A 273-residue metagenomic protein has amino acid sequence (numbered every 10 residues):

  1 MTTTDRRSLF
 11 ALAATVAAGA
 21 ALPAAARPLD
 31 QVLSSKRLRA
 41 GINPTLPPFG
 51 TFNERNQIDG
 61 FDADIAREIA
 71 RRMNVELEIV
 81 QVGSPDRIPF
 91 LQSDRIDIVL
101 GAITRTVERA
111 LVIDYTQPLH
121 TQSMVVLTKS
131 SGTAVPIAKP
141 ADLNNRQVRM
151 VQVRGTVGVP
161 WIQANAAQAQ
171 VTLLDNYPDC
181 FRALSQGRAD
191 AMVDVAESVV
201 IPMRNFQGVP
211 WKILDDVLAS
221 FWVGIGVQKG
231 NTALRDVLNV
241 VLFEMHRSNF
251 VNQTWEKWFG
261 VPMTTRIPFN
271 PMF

Functional and structural regions predicted by a protein language model:
S8-A26: N-terminal export signals
R27-A102, L111: Extracytoplasmic small-molecule ligand-binding "clamshell" domains of the periplasmic binding protein/Venus flytrap
L38-R39, V75-E76, S93-G101, Q147-R149 (+2 more regions): Alpha-to-beta junction loops
P44, T121-T128, A196, V200-L242 (+1 more regions): Periplasmic-binding protein-like
F52-E54, A66-N74, P140-R146, G158-L174 (+1 more regions): Ligand-binding cleft/hinge of the Venus flytrap
D86-P89, I103-L111, P160-A164, F181 (+1 more regions): A ligand-binding cleft/hinge motif common to bilobed small-molecule-binding domains
S130-V148: Flexible hinge/capping segments at coil-to-helix
V157-V171, F243-F273: Ligand-binding clefts/hinges and TM-proximal coupling segments of bilobed small-molecule sensing domains
